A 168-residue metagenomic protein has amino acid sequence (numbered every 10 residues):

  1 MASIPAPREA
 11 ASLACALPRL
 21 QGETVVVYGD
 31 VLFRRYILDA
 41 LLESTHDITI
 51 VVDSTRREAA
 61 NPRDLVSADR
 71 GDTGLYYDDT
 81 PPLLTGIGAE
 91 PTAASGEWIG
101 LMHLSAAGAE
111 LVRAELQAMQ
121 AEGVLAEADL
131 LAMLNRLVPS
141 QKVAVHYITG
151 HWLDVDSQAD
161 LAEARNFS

Functional and structural regions predicted by a protein language model:
M1-V26, E122-L125: Conserved N-terminal catalytic core of the sugar/cofactor nucleotidyltransferase
S3-R8, R57-A59, W152-D154: A short acidic, often aromatic-flanked loop/helix-cap motif at beta-alpha or helix-coil junctions that lines enzyme
A14, D39, A132-N135: Active-site phosphate/pyrophosphate- and oxyanion-stabilizing loops and adjacent acidic/basic residues in soluble
G22-E23, H46, Q141-K142: Short coil/turn segments at beta-strand junctions that form active-site/ligand-binding loops
V26, I50-V51, V145: Structural beta-sheet core signal
G29-L32: The conserved acidic donor/metal-binding loop of glycosyltransferases
R34-M119: Conserved core of the sugar-phosphate nucleotidyltransferase
A93-S168: Conserved alpha/beta core of the MobA/IspD/sugar-nucleotide pyrophosphorylase nucleotidyltransferase superfamily
